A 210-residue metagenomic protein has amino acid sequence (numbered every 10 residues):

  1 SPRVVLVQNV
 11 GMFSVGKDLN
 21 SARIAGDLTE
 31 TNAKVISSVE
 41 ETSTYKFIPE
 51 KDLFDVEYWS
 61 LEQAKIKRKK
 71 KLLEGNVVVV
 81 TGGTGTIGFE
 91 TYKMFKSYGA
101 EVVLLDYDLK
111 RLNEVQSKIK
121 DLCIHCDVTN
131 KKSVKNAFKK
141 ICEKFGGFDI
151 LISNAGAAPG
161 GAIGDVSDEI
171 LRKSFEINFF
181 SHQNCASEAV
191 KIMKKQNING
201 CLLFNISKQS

Functional and structural regions predicted by a protein language model:
T84-G85: Conserved glycine-rich cofactor-binding loop
A100-E114: Conserved glycine-rich Rossmann-like NAD(P)H-binding loop of the short-chain dehydrogenase/reductase
C126-N136, D168: The beta1-alpha1 cofactor-binding region of Rossmann-like NAD(H)/NADP(H)-dependent oxidoreductases
N154-P159: Conserved NAD(P)H cofactor-binding loop of Rossmann-fold oxidoreductase domains
A162-I163, I170-R172: Substrate-binding pocket helix/loop in short-chain dehydrogenase/reductase
A186-S187: A short, exposed helix-loop element centered on a Lys and neighboring polar residues
K194, C201-S210: Catalytic loop of short-chain dehydrogenase/reductase
